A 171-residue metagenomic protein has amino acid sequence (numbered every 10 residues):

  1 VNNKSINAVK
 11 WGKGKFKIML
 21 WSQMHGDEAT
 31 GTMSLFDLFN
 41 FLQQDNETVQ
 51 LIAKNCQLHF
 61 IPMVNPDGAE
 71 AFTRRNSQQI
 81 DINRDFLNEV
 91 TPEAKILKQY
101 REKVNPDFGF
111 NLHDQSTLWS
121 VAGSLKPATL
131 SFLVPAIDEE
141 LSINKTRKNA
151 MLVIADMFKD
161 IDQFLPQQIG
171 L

Functional and structural regions predicted by a protein language model:
V1-I6: Short glycine- and acidic-rich boundary segments immediately preceding or forming the N-terminal edge of structured
A8-K15: Short beta-strand-to-loop junctions in surface cap/lid or active-site-entrance loops
K15-M19, A29-G170: Active-site/substrate-binding loop(s) of hydrolase catalytic cores
